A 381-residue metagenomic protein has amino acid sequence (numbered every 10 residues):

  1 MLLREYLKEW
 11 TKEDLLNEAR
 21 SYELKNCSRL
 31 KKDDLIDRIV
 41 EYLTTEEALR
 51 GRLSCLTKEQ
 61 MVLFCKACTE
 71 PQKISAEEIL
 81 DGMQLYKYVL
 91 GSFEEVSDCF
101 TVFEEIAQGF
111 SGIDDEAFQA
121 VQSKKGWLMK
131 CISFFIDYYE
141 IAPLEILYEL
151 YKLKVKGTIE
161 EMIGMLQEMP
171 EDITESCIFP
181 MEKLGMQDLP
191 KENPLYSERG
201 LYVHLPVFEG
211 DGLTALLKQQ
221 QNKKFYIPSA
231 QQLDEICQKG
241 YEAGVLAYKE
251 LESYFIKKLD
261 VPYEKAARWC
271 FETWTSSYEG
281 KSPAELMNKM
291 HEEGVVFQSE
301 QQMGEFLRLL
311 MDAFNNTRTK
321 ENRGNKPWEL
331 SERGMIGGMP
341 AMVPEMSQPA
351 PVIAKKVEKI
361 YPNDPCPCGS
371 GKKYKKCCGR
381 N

Functional and structural regions predicted by a protein language model:
M1-R29, D33-I39, T44-E46, S54-Y138 (+1 more regions): Acidic/negatively charged segments and metal-coordination signatures
